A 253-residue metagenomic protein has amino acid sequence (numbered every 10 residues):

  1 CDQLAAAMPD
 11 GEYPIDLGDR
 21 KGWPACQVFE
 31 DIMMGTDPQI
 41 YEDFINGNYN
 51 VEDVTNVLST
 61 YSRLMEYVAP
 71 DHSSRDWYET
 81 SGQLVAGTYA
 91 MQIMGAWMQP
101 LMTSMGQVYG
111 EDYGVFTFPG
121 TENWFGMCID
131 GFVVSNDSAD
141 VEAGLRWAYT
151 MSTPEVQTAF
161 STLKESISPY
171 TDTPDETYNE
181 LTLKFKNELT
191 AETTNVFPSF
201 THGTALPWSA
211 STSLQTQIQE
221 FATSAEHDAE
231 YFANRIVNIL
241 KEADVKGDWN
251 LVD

Functional and structural regions predicted by a protein language model:
C1-N46, Y89: Extracytoplasmic/periplasmic solute-binding protein
Q3, F44-S74, T103: Glycine-centered hinge/linker elements that transmit conformational signals in sensory and ligand-binding systems
M8-D19, T153-K164, E242-D253: Bilobed periplasmic-binding protein-like "clamshell/Venus-flytrap" ligand-binding domains
T36-N56, S104-Q107, T117-F125, D172-E176 (+1 more regions): Short, solvent-exposed loop/beta-turn-alpha elements that line the ligand-binding surface or hinge of extracytoplasmic
E66, S104-S168: Extracytoplasmic/periplasmic substrate-recognition and gating elements
D71-A86: Short helix-initiation/N-cap motifs at beta->coil->alpha
A90-G95: Paired acidic/hydrophobic, glycine-rich loop segments that form the ligand-binding mouth/hinge of periplasmic-binding
Y113-F116, S161-E220, V245-D253: Long, aromatic- and glycine/proline-rich binding clefts that accommodate carbohydrate-like moieties
